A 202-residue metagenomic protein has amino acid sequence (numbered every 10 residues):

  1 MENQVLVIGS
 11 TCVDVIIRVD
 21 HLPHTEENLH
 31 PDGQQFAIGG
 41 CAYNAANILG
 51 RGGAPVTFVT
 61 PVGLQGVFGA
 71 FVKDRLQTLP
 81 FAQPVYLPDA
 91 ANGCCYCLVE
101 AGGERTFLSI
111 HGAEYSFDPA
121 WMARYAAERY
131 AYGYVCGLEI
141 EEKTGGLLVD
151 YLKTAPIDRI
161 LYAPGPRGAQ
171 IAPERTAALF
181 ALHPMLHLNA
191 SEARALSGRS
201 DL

Functional and structural regions predicted by a protein language model:
M1-P61, V67-D74: Glycine-rich phosphate/adenosyl-contacting loop at the front of the ribokinase-like
M1-T11, P61, K73-L87, V99-L202: Ribokinase/PfkB-type carbohydrate-kinase core domain
N3, N92-C94: Change "...and in nucleic-acid phosphodiester-cleaving endonucleases..." to "...and in nucleic-acid processing enzymes
I16, L29-D32, F36, G93 (+3 more regions): Generic hydrophobic-segment detector
C41-N44, G93, T144: Short glycine/serine/threonine-rich phosphate/pyrophosphate-binding segments that cradle anionic phosphate groups
N47, C94-L98, T106: Short beta-strand scaffold segments in enzyme catalytic cores
F68-G69, C94-C95, A172: Short Asp/Glu-rich motifs
